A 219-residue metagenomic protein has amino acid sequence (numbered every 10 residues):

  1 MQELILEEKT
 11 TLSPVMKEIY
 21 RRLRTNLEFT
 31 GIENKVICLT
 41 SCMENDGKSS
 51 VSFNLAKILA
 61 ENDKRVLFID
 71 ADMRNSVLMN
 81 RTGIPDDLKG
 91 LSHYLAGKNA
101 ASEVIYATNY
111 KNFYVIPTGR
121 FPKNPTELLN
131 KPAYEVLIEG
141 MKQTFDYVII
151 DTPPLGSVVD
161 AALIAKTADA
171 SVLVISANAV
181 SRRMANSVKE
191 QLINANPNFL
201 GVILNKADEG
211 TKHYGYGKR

Functional and structural regions predicted by a protein language model:
M1-N26, E33, R183-R219: C-terminal lobe/tail of nucleotide-utilizing enzymes
Q2-R21, T25-I32, S41-D46, F53 (+2 more regions): P-loop/Walker-type NTP enzyme "switch/lid" segment
N34-C38, L67, Y147-I149: Residue-level preference for the first positions of well-ordered beta-strands
V66-D70, G201-V202: Short beta-strand "acidic-cap" motif of Rossmann-like dinucleotide-binding folds
M73-N75, A100, R120-P122, L155-G156 (+2 more regions): Conserved nucleotide-binding/hydrolysis micro-motifs of P-loop NTPases
G140-Q143, S157-N178: Inter-motif core of Ras-like GTPase G domains
I150-T152, L204: Hydrophobic residues in beta-strands of the RecA-like P-loop NTPase core, especially within AAA+ ATPase
